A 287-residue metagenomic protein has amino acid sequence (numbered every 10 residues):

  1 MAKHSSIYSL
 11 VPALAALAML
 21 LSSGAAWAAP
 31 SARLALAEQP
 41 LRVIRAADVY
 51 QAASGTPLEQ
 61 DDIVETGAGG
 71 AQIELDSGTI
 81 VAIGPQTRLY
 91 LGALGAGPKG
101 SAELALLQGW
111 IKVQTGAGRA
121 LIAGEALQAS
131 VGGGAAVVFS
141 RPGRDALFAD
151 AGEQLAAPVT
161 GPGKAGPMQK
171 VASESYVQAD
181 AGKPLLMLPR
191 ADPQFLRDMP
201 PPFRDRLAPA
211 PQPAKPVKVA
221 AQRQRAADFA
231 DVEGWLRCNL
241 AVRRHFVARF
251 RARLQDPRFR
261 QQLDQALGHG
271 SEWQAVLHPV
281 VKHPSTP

Functional and structural regions predicted by a protein language model:
A2-L14: Bacterial N-terminal signal peptides that target proteins for export
V11-S23: Bacterial N-terminal signal peptides
A28-A252, D256, R260: Flexible, surface-exposed loop/linker segments and immediately adjacent secondary-structure boundaries
A248-P287: C-terminal non-catalytic accessory extensions
